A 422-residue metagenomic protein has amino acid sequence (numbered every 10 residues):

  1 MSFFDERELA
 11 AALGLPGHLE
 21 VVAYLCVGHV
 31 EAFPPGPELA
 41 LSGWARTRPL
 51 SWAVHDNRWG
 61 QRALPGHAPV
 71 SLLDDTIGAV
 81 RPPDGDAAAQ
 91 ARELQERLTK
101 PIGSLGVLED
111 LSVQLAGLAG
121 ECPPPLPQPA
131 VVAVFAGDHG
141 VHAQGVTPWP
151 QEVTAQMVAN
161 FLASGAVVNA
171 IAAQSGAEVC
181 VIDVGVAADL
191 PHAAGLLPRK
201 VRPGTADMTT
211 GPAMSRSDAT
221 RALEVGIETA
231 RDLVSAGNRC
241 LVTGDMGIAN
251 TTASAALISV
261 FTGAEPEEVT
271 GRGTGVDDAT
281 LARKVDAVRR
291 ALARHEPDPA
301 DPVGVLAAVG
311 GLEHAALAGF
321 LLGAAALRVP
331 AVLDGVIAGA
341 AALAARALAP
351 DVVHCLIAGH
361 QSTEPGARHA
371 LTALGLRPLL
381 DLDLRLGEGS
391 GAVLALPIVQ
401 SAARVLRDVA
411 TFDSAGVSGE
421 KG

Functional and structural regions predicted by a protein language model:
M1-D5: GST superfamily/GST-like fold recognition
E6-L9, A341-A342: Short, well-ordered alpha-helical microsegments
A11-P16: Short proline/glycine-enriched turn/loop segments at secondary-structure junctions
G17, G28-E31, L374, P378: Short leucine-rich amphipathic alpha-helical surface patches
H18-V22: Short edge beta-strand segments in beta-sheet-rich domains
A23-S71: C-terminal helix-cap and adjacent tail motif
L72-G422: N-terminal loops that bind phosphate or other acidic moieties and the adjacent beta-alpha structural core
